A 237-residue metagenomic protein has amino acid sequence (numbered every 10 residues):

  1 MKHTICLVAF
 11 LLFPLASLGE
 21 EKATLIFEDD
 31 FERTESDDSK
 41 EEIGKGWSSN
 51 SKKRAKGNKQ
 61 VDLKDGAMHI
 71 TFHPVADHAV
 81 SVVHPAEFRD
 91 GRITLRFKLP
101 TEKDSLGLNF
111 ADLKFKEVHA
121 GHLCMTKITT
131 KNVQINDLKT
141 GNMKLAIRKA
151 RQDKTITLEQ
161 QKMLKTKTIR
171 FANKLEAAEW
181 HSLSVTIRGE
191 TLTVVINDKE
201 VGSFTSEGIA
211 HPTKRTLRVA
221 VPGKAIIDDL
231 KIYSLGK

Functional and structural regions predicted by a protein language model:
A9-L18: Hydrophobic h-region of N-terminal signal peptides that target proteins for export in Gram-negative bacteria
E20-S49: Extracellular carbohydrate-recognition regions
F31, L95, E179-V194: Short tryptophan-centered beta-strand motifs in secreted/extracellular beta-sheet-rich domains of glycan-recognition
G57-D77: Short carbohydrate-recognition loop motifs
T71-K154: Secretory/extracellular carbohydrate-interaction modules and structurally similar beta-sandwich "look-alikes"
A79-A86, I169-L175, L217: Beta-strand-rich interaction surfaces with strong enrichment in secreted/lumenal proteins
K144-S182: Short, aromatic/His-centered strand-loop micro-motif at the edge of beta-sheets
I196-T216, V221: Short, solvent-exposed beta-strand-to-loop segments that form ligand-recognition rims of beta-rich domains
